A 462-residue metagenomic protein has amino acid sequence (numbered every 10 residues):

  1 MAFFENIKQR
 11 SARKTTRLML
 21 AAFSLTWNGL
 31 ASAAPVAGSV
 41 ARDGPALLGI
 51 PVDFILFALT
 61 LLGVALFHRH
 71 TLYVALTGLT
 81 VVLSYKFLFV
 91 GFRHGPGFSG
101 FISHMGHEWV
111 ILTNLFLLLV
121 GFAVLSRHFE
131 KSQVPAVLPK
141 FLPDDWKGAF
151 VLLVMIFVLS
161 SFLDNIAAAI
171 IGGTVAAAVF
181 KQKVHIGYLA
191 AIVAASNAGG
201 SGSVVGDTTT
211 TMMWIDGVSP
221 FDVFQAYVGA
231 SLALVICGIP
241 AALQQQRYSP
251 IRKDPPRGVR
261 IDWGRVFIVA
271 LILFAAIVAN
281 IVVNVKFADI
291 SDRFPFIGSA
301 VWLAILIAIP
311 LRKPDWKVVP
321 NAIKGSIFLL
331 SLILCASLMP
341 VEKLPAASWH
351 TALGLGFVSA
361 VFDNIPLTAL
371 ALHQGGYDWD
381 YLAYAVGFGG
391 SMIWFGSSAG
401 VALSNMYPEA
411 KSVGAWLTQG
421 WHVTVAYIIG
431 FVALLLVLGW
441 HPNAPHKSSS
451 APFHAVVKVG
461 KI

Functional and structural regions predicted by a protein language model:
M1-P35: N-terminal secretory/membrane targeting signals
V40-G49, L66-H68, G97-L115, P143 (+6 more regions): Interfacial loop-to-helix junctions that mark the boundaries of transmembrane helices in multi-pass membrane
L48-F54, I111-L115, F141-V154, F180-A190 (+3 more regions): Membrane-interfacial loop-to-helix junctions in multi-pass transporters
P51-L61, H68-G95, L112-V124, R265-A275 (+2 more regions): Hydrophobic mid-bilayer segments of alpha-helices in multi-pass membrane transport proteins, especially secondary
E108-G121, D222-G238, I297-G298, W379-M392: Alpha-helical transmembrane segments
L125, K131-V134, Q182-I186, A190 (+4 more regions): Juxtamembrane and boundary regions of transmembrane helices in multi-pass small-molecule transporters and channels
K147-S201, M212-D216, A369-Y384, E409 (+1 more regions): Hydrophobic transmembrane alpha-helices that form the pore/transport pathway of multi-pass ion and small-solute
I272-Y377, A455-K461: Transmembrane helical segments that form the transport core of multi-pass membrane transport proteins
